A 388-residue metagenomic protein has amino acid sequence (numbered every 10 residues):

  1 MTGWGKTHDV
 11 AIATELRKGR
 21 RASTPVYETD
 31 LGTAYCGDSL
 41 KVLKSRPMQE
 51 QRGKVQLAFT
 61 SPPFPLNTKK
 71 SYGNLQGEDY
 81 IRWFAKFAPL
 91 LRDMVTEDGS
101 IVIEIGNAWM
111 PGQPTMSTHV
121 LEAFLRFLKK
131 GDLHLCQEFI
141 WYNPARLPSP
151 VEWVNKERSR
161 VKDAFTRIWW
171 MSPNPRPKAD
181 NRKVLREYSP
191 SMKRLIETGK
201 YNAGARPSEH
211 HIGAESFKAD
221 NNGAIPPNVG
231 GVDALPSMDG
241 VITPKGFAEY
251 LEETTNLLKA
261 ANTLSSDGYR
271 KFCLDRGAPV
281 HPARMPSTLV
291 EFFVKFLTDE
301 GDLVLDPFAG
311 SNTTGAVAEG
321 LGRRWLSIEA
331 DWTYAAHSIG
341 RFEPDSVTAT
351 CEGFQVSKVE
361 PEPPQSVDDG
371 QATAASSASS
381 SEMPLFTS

Functional and structural regions predicted by a protein language model:
M1-H337, S376, E382-S388: Core catalytic lobe of class I
C36-K41, Q355-P363: Conserved SAM/SAH-binding loop
R182-E187, A349-V359: Short, flexible loop/turn segments with low-complexity composition
A335, I339-T350: C-terminal helical cap(s) of enzyme catalytic domains, especially alpha/beta-barrels
S357-S388: C-terminal secondary-structure termini that scaffold catalytic or DNA-interacting sites
